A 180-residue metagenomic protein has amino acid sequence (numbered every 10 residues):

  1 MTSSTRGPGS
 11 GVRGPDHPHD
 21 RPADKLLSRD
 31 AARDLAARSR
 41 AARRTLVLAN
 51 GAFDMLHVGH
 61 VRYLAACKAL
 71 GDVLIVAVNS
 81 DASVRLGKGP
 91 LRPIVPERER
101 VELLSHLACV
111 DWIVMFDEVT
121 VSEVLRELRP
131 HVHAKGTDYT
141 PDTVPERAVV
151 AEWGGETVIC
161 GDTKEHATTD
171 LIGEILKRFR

Functional and structural regions predicted by a protein language model:
T2-R6, R13-R180: Nucleotidyltransferase catalytic core that binds NTPs
